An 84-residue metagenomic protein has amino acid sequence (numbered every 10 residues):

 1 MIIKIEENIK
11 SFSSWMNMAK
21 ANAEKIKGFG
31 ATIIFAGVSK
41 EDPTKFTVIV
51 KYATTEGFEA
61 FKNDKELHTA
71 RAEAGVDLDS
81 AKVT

Functional and structural regions predicted by a protein language model:
I2-N8, F35-K62: Short, well-ordered beta-strand segments in beta-rich or mixed alpha/beta enzyme and ligand-binding folds
N8-M18: Short, surface-exposed ligand-recognition loops at beta-strand->loop->(often short) alpha-helix junctions that present
M16-F35, K51-T84: An amphipathic, aromatic/His-enriched active-site/gating alpha helix that lines ligand/cofactor pockets
